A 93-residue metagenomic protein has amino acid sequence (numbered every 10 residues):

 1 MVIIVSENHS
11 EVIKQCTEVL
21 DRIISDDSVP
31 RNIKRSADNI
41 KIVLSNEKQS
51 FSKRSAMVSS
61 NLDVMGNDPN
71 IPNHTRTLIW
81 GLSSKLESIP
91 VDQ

Functional and structural regions predicted by a protein language model:
M1-Q93: Peripheral, non-catalytic segments of secretory and membrane proteins
